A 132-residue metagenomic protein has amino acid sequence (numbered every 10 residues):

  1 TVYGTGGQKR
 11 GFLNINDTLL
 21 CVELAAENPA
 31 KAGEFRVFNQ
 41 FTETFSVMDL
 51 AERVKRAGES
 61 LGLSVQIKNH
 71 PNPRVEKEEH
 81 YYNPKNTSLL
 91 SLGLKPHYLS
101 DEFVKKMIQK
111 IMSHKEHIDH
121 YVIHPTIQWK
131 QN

Functional and structural regions predicted by a protein language model:
V2-N132: C-terminal substrate-binding subdomain of Rossmann-fold SDR/epimerase-dehydratase oxidoreductases
